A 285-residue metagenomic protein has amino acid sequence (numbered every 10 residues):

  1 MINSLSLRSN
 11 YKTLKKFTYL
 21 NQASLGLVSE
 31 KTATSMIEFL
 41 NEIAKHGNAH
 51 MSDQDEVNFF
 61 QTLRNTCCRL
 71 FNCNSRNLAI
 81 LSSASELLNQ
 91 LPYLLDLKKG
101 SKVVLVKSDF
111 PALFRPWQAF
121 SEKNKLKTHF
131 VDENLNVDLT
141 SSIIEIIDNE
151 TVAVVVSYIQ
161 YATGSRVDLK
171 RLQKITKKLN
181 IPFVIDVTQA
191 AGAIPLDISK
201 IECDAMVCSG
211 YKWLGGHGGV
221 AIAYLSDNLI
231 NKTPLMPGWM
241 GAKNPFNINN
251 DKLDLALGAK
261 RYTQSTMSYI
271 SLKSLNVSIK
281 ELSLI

Functional and structural regions predicted by a protein language model:
M1-I285: Pyridoxal 5′-phosphate
